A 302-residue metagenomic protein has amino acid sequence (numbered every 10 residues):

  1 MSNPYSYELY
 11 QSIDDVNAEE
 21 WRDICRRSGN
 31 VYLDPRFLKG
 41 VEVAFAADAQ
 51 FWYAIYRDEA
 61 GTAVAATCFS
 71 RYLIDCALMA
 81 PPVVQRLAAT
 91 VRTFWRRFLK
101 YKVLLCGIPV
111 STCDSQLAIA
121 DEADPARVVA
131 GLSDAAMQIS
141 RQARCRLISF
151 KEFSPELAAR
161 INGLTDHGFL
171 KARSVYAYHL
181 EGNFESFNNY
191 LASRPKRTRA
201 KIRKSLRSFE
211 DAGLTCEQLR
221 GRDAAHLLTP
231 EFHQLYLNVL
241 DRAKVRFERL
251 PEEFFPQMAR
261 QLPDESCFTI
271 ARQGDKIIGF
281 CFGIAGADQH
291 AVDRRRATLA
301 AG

Functional and structural regions predicted by a protein language model:
N3-R86, T93, M137-R141, R146-G302: A conserved beta-strand-loop-helix scaffold within acyl/acetyltransferase catalytic domains
Q11, Q50, V103, G107 (+2 more regions): Short, charged/polar micro-motifs that form catalytic or ligand-binding hotspots
R71-I119: Conserved acyl-donor/pantetheine-binding loop and adjacent beta-alpha core of acyl/acetyltransferases and related
V103-A120, P195-D211: A broadly tuned preference for mixed-charge, low-complexity surface segments
T112-P125, R295-G302: A short, internal acetyl-CoA/4′-phosphopantetheine-binding micro-motif in the GNAT/acyltransferase core
P125-M137, G302: Conserved acetyl-CoA-binding loop-helix of GNAT-fold acetyltransferases
